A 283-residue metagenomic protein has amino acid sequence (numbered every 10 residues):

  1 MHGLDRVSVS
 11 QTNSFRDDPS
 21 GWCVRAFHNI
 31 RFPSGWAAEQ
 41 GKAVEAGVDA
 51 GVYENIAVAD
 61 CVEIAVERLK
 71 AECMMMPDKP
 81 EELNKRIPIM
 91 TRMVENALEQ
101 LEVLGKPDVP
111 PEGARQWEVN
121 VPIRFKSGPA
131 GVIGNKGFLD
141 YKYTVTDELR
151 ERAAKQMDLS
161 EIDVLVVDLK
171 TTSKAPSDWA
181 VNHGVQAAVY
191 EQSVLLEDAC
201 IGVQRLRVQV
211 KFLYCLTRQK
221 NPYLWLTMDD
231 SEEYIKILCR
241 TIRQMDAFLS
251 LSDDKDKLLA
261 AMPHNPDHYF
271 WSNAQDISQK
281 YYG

Functional and structural regions predicted by a protein language model:
M1-L4, P19-F32, M74, L165-T172: Short amphipathic alpha-helical segments and their helix-coil junctions
V9-V58, M90: Nuclease catalytic cores
H28, D49-I56, Y143, T171-K174 (+1 more regions): Hydrophobic/aromatic-lined pockets within catalytic cores
N29, P122, T172-K174, L216-Q219: Short, solvent-exposed loop/turn segments at secondary-structure junctions
G47-N120: A non-catalytic, helix-rich entry segment at domain boundaries
E118-A187: Non-catalytic protein-protein interaction segments used by genome-maintenance enzymes to assemble and couple activities
V145-K155, L159, W179-L216, I242: Metal-dependent nuclease catalytic cores in nucleic-acid-processing enzymes, especially RNase H-like/related
L196-G283: Metal-dependent nuclease catalytic regions and adjoining charged, substrate-binding loops involved in nucleic-acid end
